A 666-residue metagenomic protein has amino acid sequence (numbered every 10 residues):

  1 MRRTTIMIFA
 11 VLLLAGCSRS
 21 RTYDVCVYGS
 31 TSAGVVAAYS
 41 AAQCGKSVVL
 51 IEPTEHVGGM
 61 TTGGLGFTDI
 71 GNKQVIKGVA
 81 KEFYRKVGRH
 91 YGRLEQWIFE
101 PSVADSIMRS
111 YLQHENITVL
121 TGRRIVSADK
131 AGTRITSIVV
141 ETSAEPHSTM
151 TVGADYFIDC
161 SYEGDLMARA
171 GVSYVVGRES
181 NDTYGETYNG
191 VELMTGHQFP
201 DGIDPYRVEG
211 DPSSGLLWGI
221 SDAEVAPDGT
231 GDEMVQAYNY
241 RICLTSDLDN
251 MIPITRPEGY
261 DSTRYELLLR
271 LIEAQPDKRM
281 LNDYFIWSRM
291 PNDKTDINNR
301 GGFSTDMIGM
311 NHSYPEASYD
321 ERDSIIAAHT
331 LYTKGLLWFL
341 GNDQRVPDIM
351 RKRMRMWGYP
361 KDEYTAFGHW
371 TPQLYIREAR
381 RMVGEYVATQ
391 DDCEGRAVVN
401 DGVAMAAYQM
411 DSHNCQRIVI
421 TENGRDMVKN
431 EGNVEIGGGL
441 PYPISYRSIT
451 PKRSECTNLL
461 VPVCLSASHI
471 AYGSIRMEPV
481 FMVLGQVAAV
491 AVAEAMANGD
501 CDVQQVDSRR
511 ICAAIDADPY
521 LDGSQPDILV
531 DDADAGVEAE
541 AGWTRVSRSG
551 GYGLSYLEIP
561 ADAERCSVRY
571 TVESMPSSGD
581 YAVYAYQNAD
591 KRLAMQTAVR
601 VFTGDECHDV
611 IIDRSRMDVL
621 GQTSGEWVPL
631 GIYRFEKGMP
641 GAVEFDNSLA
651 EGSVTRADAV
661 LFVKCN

Functional and structural regions predicted by a protein language model:
M1, L14-T22: Bacterial Sec-dependent signal peptides at the C-terminal "C-region" and cleavage site
T4-L14: Sec-dependent N-terminal signal peptides
C17, E145-Y156, C160-D522: Flavin (FAD/FMN)-binding glycine-rich loop and adjacent Rossmann-like elements that form
R21-T31: Beta1/beta-strand and adjacent pyrophosphate-binding region of the FAD-binding site in flavoprotein oxidoreductases
G34: N-terminal Rossmann-fold NAD(P) dinucleotide-binding loop
K46-S47, E52-A131, V175, T183-G185: Conserved N-terminal/central alpha/beta ligand/cofactor-binding core
D129-T151: Conserved beta-strand-loop-beta-strand element in the redox core of flavoprotein oxidoreductases
Q525-N666: Extracytoplasmic
